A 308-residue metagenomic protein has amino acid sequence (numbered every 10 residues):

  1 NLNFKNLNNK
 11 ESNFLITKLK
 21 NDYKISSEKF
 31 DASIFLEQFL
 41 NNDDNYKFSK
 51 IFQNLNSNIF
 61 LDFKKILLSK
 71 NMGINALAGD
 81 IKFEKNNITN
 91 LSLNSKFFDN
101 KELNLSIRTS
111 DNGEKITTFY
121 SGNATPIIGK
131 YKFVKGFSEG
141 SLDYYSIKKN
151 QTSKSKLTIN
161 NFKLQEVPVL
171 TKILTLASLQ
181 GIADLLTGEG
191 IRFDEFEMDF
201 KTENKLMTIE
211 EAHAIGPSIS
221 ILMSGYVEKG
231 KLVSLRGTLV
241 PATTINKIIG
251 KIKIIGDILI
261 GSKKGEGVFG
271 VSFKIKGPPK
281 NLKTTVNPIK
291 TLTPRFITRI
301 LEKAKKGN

Functional and structural regions predicted by a protein language model:
N1-E195, D199-M207, A212, I219-N308: Membrane-proximal interfacial segments on either side of biological membranes
